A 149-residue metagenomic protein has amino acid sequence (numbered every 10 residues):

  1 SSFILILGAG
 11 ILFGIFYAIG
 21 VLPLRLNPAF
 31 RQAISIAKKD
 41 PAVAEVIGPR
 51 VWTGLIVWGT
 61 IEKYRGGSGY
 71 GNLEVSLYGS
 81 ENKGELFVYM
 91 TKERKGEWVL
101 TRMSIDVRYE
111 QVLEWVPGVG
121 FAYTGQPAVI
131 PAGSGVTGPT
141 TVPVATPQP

Functional and structural regions predicted by a protein language model:
S1-T53, G125-P149: N-terminal trafficking/processing presequences and adjacent post-cleavage segments of proteins routed to secretion
I6, T60, V75-L77: A composition-driven signal for long, intrinsically disordered, charge-rich low-complexity tracts
P28-Q32, K38-K39, R50-V51, Y64-G67 (+3 more regions): Post-transit mature-domain signature of plant chloroplast proteins, especially small thylakoid membrane and lumen
E45-G69: Terminal hydrophobic membrane-targeting helix
E62-Y64, V116-G120, A132: Short, charged/polar low-complexity linear motifs in solvent-exposed/disordered segments
G69-Y123: Structured, soluble extracytoplasmic/luminal domains of envelope-associated proteins
